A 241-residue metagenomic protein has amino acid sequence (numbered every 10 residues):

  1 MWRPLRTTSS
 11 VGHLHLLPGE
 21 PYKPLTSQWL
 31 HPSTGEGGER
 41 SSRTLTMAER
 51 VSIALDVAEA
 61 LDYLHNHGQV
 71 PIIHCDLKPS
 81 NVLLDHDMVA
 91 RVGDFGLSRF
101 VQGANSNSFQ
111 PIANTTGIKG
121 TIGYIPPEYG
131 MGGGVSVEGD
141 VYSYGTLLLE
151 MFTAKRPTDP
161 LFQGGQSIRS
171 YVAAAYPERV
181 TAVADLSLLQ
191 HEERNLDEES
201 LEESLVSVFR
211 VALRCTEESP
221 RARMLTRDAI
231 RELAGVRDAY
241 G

Functional and structural regions predicted by a protein language model:
M1-S52, M88, V92-G241: Cytosolic eukaryotic protein kinase-like domains
D56: Catalytic core of carbohydrate-active enzymes
E59-I72: Protein kinase catalytic-loop region centered on the HRD/HxD motif
D76, N81: Conserved catalytic-loop position in the HRD/HxD motif
